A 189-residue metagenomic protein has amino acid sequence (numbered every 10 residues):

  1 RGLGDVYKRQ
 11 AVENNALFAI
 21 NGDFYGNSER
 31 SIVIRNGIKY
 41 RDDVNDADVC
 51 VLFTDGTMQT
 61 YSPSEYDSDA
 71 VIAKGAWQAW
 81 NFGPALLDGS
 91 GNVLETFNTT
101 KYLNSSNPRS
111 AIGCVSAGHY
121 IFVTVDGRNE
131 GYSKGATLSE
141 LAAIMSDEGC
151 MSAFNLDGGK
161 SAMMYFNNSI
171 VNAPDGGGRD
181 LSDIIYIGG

Functional and structural regions predicted by a protein language model:
R1, N21-F24: Acidic carboxylate-rich catalytic motifs and surrounding loops in phosphoryl-/glycosyl-chemistry enzymes
G2-Y7: Short, small-residue-biased leader/transition segments that mark boundaries at the very start of proteins
A11-V12, S146: Non-catalytic positions within long, well-ordered alpha-helices that form the structural scaffold/packing of enzyme
V12, F24, A117: Residue-level marker of positions within ordered structural domains that often coincide with functionally constrained
N15-F18, D183: A generic secondary-structure signal marking the coil-to-beta-strand transition
L17, N21, A153-N155: Alpha/propeptide regions of enzymes that mature by internal proteolysis
D23-L103: Active-site-adjacent helix-turn-beta-strand microarchitecture at beta-sheet edges that either contains or buttresses
S28-N45, V51-L52, T96-M151, L156 (+1 more regions): Conserved, well-ordered active-site substructure
